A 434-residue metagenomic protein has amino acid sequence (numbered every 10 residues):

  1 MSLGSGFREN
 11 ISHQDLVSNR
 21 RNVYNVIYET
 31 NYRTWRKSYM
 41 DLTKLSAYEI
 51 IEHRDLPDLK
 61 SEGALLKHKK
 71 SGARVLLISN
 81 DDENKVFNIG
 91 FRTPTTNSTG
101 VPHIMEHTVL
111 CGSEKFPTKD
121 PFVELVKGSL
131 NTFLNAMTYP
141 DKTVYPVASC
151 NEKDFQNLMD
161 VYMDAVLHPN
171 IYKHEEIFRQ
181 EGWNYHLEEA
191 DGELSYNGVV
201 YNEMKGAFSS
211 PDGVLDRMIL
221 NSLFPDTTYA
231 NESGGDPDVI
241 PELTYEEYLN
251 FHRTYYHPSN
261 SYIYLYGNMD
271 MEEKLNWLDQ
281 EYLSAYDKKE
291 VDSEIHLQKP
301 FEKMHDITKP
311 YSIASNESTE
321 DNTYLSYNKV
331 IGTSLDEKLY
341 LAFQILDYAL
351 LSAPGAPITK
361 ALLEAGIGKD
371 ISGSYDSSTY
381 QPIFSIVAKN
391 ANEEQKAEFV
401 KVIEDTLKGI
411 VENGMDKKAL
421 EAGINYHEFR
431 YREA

Functional and structural regions predicted by a protein language model:
S2, V17, D270-E272: Position-driven detector of the extreme protein N-terminus
L3-E9, D15: Low-complexity, intrinsically disordered Ser/Thr/Pro- and acidic-rich segments
E9, S18-R36: Short, positively charged and aromatic/hydrophobic N-terminal segments
W35-A47, P94, T108, G112-E302 (+3 more regions): Charge-rich, well-structured scaffold segments of protease-associated domains
M40-D82: N- or domain-start disorder-to-order transition segments that initiate the globular core
E62-K69, H305-E317: Short acidic-hydrophobic surface loop/beta-edge motif
F91-T99: Short pre-active-site segment immediately N-terminal to the catalytic Zn-binding motif
T99-C111: Active-site recognition of the HExxH zinc-binding catalytic motif
